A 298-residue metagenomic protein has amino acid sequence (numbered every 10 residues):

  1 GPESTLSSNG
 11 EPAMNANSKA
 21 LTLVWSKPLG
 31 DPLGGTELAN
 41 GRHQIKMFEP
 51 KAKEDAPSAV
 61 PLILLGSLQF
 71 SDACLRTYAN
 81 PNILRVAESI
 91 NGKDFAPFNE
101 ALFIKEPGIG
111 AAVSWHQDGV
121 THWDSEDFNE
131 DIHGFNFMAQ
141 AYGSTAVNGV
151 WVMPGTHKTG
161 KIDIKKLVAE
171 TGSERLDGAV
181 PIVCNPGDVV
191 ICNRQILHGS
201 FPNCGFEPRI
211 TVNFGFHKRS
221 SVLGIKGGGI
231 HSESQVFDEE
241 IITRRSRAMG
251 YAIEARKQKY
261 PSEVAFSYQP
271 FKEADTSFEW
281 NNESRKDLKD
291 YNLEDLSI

Functional and structural regions predicted by a protein language model:
G1-W115, V120-W123: Non-heme Fe(II)-dependent double-stranded beta-helix
N99-L102, F137-A139, V212-F216: A structural signal for short, well-ordered beta-strand segments
K105-P107, G155-G160, G215-S221: Short edge-strand/loop segments of extracellular domains
I109-Q117, D124-E126, V147-M153, K161-K165 (+2 more regions): A short secondary-structure junction signal
A112, N136, V150, E207-T211: Structural motif
H122-D127, D177-G178: Short, P/G- and charge-enriched loop/turn segments at secondary-structure junctions
D131-G134, Y142-F201: Double-stranded beta-helix
V189, I196-L197, F201-I298: Non-heme Fe(II)/2-oxoglutarate
